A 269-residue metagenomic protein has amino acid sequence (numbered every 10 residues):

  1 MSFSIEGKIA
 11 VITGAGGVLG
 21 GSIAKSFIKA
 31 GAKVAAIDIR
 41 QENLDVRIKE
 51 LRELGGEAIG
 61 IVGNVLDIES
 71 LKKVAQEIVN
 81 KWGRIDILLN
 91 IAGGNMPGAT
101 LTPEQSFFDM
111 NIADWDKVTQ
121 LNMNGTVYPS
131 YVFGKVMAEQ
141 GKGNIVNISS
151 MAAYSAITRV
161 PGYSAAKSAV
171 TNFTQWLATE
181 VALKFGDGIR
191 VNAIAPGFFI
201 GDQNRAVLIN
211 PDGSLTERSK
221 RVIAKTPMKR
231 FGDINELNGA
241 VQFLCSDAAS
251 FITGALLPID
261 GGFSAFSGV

Functional and structural regions predicted by a protein language model:
S2, S155, V241-Q242, T253-V269: Short C-terminal tail/terminal secondary-structure segment of NAD(P)H-dependent dehydrogenase/reductase domains
F3-A35: Canonical Rossmann dinucleotide-binding motif of NAD(H)/NADP(H)-dependent dehydrogenases/reductases, specifically
A30-V46: Conserved glycine-rich Rossmann-like NAD(P)H-binding loop of the short-chain dehydrogenase/reductase
K73-N80, A99-D109, A113-Q120: Active-site Tyr-X3-Lys motif and surrounding loop/helix of classical short-chain dehydrogenase/reductase
D86, F108-Y128, K142, V146 (+2 more regions): Catalytic Tyr-X3-Lys loop
S130, A166, T174: Active-site helix of classical SDR
S150: Residue(s) in the substrate-gating loop at a strand-loop-helix junction that position the organic substrate next
F185, R190, I252-G254: Short, small/polar-rich loop/turn modules that mediate ligand/substrate recognition or access, typified
